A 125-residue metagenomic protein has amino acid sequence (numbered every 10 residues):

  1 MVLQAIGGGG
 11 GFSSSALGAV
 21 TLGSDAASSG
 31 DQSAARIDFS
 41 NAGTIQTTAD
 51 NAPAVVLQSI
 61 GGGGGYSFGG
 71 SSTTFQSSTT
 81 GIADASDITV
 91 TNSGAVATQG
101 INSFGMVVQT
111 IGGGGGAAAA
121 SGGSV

Functional and structural regions predicted by a protein language model:
M1, Q32, I37-V55, I88-M106 (+1 more regions): Beta-strand-rich solenoid/repeat architectures in extracellular/passenger domains of polysaccharide-targeting enzymes
V2-Q4, S15, A54-Q58, S71 (+1 more regions): A structural feature that tracks compact, well-ordered secondary-structure segments with a strong bias toward
G8-S14, I45-A52, G62-F68, V96-S103 (+1 more regions): Short loop/beta submotifs within extracellular cysteine-rich repeat domains
G9-G30, G63-I82, G116-V125: Solvent-exposed, glycine/polar-rich loop segments of beta-barrel outer-membrane systems
